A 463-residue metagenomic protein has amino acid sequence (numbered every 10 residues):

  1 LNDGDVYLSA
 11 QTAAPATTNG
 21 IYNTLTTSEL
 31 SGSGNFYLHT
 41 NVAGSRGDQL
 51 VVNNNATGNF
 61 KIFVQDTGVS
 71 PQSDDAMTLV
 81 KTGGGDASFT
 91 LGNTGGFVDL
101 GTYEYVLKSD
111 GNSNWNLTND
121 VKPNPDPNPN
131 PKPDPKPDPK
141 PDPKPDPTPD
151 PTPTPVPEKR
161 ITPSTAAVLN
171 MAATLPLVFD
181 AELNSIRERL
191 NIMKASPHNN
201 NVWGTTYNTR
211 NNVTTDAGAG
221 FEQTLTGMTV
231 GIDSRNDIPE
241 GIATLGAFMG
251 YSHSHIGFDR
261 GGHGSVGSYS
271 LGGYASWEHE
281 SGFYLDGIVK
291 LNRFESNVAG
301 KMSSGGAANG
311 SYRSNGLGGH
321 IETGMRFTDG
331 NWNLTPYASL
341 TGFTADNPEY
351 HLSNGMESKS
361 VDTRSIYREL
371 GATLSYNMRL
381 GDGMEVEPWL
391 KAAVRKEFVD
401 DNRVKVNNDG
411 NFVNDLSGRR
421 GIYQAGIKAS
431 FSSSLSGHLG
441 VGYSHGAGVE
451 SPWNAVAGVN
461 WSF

Functional and structural regions predicted by a protein language model:
L1-G47, V51-N59, Q65-D66, S70-D120 (+1 more regions): Extracellular beta-solenoid/beta-roll
L1-N2, L8, I21-H39, V52-N53 (+4 more regions): Extended, compositionally biased low-complexity polar/Lys-Gly-rich tracts and adjacent boundary/linker regions are
Q11, V156-A172, H198-N201, T205-F463: Membrane translocator/pore-forming domains, dominated by Gram-negative outer-membrane beta-barrels
A16-E29, K194-N199, N236-G241, L285: An acidic intrinsically disordered interaction segment
Y22, P127-P131, P135, P139 (+6 more regions): Generic cytosolic/nucleocytoplasmic N-terminal low-complexity/intrinsically disordered segments
T40, T78-T82, T90-Q223: Interface/linker segment at the passenger-translocator junction of Type V secretion outer-membrane proteins
G47-Q49, I186-L190, T229-I232: Short alpha-helical segments and helix-capping/turn motifs at coil-helix boundaries
